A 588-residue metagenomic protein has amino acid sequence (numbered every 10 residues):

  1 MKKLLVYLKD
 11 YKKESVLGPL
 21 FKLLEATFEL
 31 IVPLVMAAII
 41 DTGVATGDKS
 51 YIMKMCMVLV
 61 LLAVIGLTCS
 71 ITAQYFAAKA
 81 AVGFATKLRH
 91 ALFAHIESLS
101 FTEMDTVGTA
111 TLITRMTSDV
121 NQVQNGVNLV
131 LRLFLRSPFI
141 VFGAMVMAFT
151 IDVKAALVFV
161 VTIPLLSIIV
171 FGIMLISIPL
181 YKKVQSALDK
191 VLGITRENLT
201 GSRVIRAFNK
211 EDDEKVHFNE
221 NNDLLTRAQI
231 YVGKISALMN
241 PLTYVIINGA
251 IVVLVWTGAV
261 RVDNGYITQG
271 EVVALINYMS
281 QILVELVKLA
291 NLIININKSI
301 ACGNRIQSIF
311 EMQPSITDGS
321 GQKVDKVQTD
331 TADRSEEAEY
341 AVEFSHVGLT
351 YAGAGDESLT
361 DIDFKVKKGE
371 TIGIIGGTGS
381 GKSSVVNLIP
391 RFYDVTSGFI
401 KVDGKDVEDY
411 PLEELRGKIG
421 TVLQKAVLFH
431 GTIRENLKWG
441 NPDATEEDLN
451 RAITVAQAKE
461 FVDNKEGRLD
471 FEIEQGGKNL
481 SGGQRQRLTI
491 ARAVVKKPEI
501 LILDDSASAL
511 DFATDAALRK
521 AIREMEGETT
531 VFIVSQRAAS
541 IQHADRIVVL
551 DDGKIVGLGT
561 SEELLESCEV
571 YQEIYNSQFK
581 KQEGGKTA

Functional and structural regions predicted by a protein language model:
M1-D10, L112: A short amphipathic helical element positioned immediately N-terminal to and/or at the very start of a transmembrane
K9, S15-T72, F76, F149-K154 (+1 more regions): Transmembrane helix-loop-helix hairpins at lipid-water interfaces of multipass membrane proteins, especially the type-1
D10-K13, S98-T102, S118-L131, L135 (+7 more regions): An intracellular "coupling" helix at the cytosolic face of ABC transporter transmembrane type-1 domains
L20, L24, F28-V32, M57 (+6 more regions): Hydrophobic alpha-helical transmembrane segments of ABC transporter permease domains
D48-K54, M147-T162, Y231-R305, I309-F310: Helix-loop-helix
K326-A588: ABC-type nucleotide-binding domain
